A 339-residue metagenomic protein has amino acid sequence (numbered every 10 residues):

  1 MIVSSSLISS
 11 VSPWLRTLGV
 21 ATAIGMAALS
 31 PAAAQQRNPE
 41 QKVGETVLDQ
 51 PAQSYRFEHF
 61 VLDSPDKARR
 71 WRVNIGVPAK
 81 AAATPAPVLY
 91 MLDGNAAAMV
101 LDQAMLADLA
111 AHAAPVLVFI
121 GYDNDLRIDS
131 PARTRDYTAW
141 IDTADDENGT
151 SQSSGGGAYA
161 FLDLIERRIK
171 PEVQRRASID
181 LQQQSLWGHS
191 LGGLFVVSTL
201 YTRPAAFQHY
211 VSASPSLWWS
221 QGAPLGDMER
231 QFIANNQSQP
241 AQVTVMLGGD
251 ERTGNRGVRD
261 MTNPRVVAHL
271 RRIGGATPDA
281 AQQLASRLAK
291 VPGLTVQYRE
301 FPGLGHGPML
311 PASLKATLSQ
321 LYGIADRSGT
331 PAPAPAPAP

Functional and structural regions predicted by a protein language model:
A34-P87: A domain-start/cap signature at the N-terminus of enzymes
T84-L164, R168-E172, R176: Serine-hydrolase catalytic machinery in alpha/beta-hydrolase-like enzymes
S178-H189: Alpha/beta-hydrolase fold nucleophile elbow
S185, H209-V211: Residue in the alpha/beta-hydrolase core beta-strand immediately N-terminal to the catalytic nucleophile
G188-G192, V196: Gly/Ala-rich beta-loop-alpha elbow adjacent to hydrolase catalytic centers
S198-Q208: Conserved hydrolase catalytic core segment
W218-G293: The feature captures the conserved acid-bearing segment of alpha/beta-hydrolase catalytic domains
M246, T253-N255, I273-P339: C-terminal catalytic histidine-bearing segment of alpha/beta-hydrolase fold enzymes
